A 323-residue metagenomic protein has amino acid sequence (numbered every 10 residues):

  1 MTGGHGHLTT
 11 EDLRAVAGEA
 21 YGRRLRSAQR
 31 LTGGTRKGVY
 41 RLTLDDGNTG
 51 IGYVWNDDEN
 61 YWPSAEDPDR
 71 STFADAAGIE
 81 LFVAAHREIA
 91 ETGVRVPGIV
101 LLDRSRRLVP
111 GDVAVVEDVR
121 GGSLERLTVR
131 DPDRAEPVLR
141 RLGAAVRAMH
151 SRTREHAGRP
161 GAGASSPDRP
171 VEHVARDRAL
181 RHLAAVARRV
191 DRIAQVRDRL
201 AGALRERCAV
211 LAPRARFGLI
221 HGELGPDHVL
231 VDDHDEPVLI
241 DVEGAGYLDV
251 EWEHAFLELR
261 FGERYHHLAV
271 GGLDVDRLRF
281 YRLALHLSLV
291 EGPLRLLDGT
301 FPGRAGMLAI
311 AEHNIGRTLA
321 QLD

Functional and structural regions predicted by a protein language model:
T2-D45, R152: Charged, low-complexity intrinsically disordered tails and linkers
L8-R24, R104-R107, R130-R140, R147-I220 (+1 more regions): An alpha-helical support segment within catalytic cores of ATP-dependent transferases
T32-R36, Y40-S166: ATP-binding pocket architecture of kinase catalytic cores
G47, G111, A215-F217, D235: Conserved catalytic motifs of the protein kinase core domain
Y61-S64, F217-I220, G225-F280: Active-site Asp-x-Gly
A185-R189, Q195, L289-D323: ATP/Mg2+ or Mg2+-diphosphate-binding catalytic cores that bind nucleotide phosphates or diphosphates via glycine-rich
